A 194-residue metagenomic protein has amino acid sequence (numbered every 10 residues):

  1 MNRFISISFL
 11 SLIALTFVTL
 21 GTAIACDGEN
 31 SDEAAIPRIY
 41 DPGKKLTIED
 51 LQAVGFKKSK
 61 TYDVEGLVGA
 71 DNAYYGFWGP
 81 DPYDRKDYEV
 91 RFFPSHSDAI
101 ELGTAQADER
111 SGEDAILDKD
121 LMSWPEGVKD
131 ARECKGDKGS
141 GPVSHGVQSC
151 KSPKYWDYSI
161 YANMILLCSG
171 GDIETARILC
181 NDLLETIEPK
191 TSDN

Functional and structural regions predicted by a protein language model:
M1-I24: Sec-dependent bacterial lipoprotein signal peptides
T19, Q106-S111, L117, R177 (+1 more regions): Generic alpha-helical propensity signal that fires on short helical segments and nearby coil/disordered stretches
D27-P80, I178-N194: N-terminal "mature-domain start" segment
A34-R38, K86-F92, N163-G171: Second-shell loop/turn segments in exported
I48-G146, C150-K151: Short, solvent-exposed recognition patches
W124-N194: A short, solvent-exposed beta-edge/loop patch
